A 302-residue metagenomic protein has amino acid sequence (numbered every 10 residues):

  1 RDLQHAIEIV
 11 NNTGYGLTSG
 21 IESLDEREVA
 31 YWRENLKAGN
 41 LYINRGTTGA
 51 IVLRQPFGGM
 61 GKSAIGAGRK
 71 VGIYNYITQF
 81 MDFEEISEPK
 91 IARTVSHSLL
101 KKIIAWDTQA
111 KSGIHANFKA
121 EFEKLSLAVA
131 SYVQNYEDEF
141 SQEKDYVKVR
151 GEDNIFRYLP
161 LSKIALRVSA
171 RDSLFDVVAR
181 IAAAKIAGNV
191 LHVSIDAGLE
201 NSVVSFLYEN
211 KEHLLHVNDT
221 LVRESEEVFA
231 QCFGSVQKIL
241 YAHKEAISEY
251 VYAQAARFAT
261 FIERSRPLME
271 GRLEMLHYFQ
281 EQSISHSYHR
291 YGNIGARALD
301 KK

Functional and structural regions predicted by a protein language model:
R1-Q142, V149-K302: Conserved C-terminal structural/oligomerization subdomain of aldehyde/semialdehyde dehydrogenase
